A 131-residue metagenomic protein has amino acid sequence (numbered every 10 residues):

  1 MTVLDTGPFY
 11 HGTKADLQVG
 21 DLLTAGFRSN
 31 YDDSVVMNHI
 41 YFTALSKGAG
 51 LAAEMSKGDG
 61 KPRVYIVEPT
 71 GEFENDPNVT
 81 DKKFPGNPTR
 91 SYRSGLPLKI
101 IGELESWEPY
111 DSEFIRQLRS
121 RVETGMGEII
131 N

Functional and structural regions predicted by a protein language model:
M1-H39, E54-M55: ADP-ribose/NAD+-binding catalytic cleft of ART/PARP-like enzymes
K14, D21-L22, G60-N131: Active-site and NAD+-binding cores of ADP-ribose-processing enzymes
S46-G60: Short active-site loop/helix that positions an aromatic residue
